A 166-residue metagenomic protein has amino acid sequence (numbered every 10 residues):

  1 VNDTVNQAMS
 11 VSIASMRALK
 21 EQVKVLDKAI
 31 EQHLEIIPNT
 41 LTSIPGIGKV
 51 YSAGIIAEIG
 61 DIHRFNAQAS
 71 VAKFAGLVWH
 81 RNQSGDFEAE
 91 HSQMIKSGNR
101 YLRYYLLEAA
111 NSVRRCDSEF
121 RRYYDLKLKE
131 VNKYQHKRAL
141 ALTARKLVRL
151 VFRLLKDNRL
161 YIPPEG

Functional and structural regions predicted by a protein language model:
V1-G166: A detector of single, family-specific signature residues that are central to catalytic or substrate-handling motifs
